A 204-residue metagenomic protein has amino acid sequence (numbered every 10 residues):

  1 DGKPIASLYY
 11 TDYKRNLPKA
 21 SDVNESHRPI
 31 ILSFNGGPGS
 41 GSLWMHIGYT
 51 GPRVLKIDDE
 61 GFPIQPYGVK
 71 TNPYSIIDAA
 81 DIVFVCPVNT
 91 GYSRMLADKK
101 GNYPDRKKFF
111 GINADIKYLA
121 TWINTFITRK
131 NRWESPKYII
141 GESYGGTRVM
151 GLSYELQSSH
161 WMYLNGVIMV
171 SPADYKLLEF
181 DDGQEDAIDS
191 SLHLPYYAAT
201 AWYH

Functional and structural regions predicted by a protein language model:
D1: Mature N-terminal segment immediately following signal peptide/propeptide cleavage in secreted/periplasmic
P4-K108: N-terminal cap/lid subdomain of alpha/beta-hydrolase-fold enzymes
N16, T125, E155-S159: Active-site catalytic microenvironments for nucleophilic, acid-base chemistry
G51-E60, S153-H204: A catalytic-pocket lid/entrance helix-loop region that shapes and gates access to the active site across common
C86, Y138, G166-I168: Residue in the alpha/beta-hydrolase core beta-strand immediately N-terminal to the catalytic nucleophile
I112-K130: Helix-loop module immediately N-terminal to the HCX5R catalytic loop in PTP-like cysteine phosphatase domains
N131-Y144: Alpha/beta-hydrolase fold nucleophile elbow
G145-M150: Catalytic nucleophile loop
